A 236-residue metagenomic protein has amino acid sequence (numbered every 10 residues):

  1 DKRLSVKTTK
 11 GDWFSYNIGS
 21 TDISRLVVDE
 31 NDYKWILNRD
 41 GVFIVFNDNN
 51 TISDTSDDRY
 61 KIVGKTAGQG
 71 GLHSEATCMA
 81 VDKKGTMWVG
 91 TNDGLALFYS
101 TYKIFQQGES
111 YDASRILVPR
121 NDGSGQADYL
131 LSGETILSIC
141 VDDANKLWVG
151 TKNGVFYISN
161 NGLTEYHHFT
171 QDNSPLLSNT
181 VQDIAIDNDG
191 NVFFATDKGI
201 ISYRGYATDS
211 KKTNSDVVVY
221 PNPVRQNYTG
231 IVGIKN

Functional and structural regions predicted by a protein language model:
D1, Y33-L37, T86-V89, K146-V149 (+1 more regions): Conserved beta-propeller blade signature
K2-S5, G41-I44, D93-A96, G154-F156 (+1 more regions): A short loop-to-beta-strand structural motif that recurs across blades of beta-propeller domains
T9-W13, F46-S56, Y99-A113, S159-L163 (+2 more regions): Short loop/turn segments immediately following beta-strands, especially the blade-tip and inter-blade linker loops
G19, L72-H73, S132-G133, F169 (+1 more regions): Conserved loop/turn at the beginning of each blade in beta-propeller domains
V28-N31, V81-K84, V141-A144, I186-D189: Residue-level detector of Asp-centered blade-edge/turn motifs that repeat once per structural unit in beta-propeller
D93-L97, T101, N179-K212: Blade-level signature of beta-propeller repeat domains, shared across WD40, Kelch, NHL, RCC1 and BNR/Asp-box propellers
K212-N236: Glycine-centered coil/turn sites that cap beta-strands in beta-rich domains
